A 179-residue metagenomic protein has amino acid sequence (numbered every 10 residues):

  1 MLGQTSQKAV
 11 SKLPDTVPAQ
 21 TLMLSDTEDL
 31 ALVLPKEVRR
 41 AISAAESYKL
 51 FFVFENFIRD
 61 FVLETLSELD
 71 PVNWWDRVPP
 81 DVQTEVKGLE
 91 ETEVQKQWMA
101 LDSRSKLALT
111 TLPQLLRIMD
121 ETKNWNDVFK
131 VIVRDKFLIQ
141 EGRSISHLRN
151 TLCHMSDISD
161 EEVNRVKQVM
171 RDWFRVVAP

Functional and structural regions predicted by a protein language model:
M1-P179: Amphipathic alpha-helical interface elements
